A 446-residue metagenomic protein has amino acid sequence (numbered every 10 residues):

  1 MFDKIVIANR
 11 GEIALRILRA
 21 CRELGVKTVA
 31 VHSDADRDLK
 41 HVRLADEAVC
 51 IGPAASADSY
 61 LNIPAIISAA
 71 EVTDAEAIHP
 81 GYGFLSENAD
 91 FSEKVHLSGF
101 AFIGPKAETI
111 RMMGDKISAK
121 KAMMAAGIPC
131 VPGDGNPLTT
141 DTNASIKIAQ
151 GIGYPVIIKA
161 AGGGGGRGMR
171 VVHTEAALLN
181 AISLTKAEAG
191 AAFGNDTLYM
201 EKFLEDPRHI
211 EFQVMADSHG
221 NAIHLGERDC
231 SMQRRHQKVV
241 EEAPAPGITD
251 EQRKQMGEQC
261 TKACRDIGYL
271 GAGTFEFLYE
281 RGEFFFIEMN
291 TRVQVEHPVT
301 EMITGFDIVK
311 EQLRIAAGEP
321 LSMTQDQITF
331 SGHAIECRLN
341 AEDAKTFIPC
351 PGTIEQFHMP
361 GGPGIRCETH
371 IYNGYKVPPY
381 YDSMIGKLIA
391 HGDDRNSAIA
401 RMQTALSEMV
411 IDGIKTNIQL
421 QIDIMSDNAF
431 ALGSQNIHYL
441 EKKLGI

Functional and structural regions predicted by a protein language model:
M1-A126, L138-K147, S397: ATP-binding N-terminal substructure of ATP-dependent carboxylate-amine bond-forming enzymes
I7-R16, A20-V26, A48, E71-T73 (+6 more regions): ATP-dependent carboxylate activation and anion-phosphoryl transfer catalytic cores that bind Mg-ATP to form
A57-D58, G168, H297-V299: A generic structural signal for short coil/turn motifs at secondary-structure boundaries
S59, M112, L138, V171 (+2 more regions): A structural signal for short, well-ordered beta-strand elements
A122, Y154, R167, A187 (+1 more regions): N-terminal phosphate-binding caps/lids of nucleotide- and nucleic-acid-binding domains
G133-D134: Conserved beta3 strand of the protein kinase N-lobe
I148-I157: Acidic/histidine-enriched active-site and ligand-binding environments that engage anionic O-linkages
